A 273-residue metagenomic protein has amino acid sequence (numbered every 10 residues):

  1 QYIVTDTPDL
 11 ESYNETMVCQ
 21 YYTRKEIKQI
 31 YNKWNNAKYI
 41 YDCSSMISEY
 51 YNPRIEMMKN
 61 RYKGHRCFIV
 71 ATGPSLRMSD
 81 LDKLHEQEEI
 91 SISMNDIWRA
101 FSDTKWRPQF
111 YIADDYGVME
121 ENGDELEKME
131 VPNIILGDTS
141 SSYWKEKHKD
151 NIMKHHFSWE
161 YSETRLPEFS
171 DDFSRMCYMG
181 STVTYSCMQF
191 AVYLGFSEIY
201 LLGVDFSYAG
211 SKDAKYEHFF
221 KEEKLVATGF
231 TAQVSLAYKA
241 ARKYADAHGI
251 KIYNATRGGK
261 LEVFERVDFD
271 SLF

Functional and structural regions predicted by a protein language model:
Q1-F273: Metal-ion/cofactor- or nucleotide/acyl-coenzyme-handling active-site neighborhoods
